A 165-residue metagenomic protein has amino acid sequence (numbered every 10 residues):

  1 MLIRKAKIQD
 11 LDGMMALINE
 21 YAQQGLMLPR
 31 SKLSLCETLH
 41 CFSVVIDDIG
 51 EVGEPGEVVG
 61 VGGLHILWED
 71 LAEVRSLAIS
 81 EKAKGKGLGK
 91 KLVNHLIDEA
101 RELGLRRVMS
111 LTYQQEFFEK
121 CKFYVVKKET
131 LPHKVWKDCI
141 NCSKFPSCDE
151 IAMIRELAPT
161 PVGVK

Functional and structural regions predicted by a protein language model:
L2-M14: A short beta-loop-alpha structural element at the N-terminal edge of CoA-dependent acyl/N-acetyltransferase catalytic
A16-G50: Active-site rim helix/loop that mediates acceptor-substrate recognition in acyltransferases
V44, G56-I66, L71-A78: Conserved beta-strand in the GNAT
G50-G56: Small-residue-biased low-complexity repeat regions
L77-K84, Y113-Q114: A short, internal acetyl-CoA/4′-phosphopantetheine-binding micro-motif in the GNAT/acyltransferase core
G85-A100, S110: Conserved acetyl-CoA-binding loop-helix of GNAT-fold acetyltransferases
T112-D138: Conserved active-site alpha-helix within GNAT-family acetyltransferase domains
L131-K165: C-terminal "cap" of GNAT-fold acetyltransferases
